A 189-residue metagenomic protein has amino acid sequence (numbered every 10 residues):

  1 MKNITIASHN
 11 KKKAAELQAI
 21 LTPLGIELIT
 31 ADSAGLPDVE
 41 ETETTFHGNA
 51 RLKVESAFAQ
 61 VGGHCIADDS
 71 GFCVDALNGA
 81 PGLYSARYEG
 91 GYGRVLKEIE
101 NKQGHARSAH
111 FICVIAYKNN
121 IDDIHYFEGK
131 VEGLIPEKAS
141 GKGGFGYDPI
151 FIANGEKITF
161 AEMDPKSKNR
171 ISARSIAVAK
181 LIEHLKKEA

Functional and structural regions predicted by a protein language model:
K2-T5, K11-A189: Anionic-ligand binding patches
